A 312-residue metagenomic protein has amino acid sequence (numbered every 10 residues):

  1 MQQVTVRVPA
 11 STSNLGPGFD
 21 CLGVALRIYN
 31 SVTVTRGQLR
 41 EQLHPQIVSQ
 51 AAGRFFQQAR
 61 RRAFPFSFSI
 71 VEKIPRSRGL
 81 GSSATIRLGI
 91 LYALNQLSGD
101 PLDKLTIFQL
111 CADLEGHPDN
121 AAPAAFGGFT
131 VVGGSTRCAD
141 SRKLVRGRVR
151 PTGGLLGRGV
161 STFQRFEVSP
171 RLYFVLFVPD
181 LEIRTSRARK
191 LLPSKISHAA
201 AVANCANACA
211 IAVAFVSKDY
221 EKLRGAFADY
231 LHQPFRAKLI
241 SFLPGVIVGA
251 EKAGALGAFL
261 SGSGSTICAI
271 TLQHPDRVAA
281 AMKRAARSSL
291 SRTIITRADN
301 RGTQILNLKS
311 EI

Functional and structural regions predicted by a protein language model:
M1-R78, Y92, Q96-K104, Q109 (+3 more regions): ATP-binding N-lobe of GHMP and related small-molecule kinases
V34-T35, A124-F126, T130-S135, C268-L272 (+1 more regions): Short beta-strand-to-turn element immediately C-terminal to the catalytic PLP-Schiff-base lysine in fold type I
L39-L43, T185, H274-A280: Short, conserved charged micro-motifs
T85-L88, Q96, D100-P101, D113-T136 (+2 more regions): Fold-level recognition of mixed alpha/beta catalytic cores in primary-metabolism enzymes, strongest
R137-K143, G153, K309-E311: Short, low-complexity, charge-dense intrinsically disordered segments
V145-G157: Short Gly/Ser/Thr- and charged-rich N-terminal loops/segments that act as flexible capping/hinge elements
L155, S169-G254: Acyltransferase
F215-L308: Glycine-rich, charge-dense phosphate/pyrophosphate-binding loop(s) and the adjacent flexible "lid"/catalytic subdomain
